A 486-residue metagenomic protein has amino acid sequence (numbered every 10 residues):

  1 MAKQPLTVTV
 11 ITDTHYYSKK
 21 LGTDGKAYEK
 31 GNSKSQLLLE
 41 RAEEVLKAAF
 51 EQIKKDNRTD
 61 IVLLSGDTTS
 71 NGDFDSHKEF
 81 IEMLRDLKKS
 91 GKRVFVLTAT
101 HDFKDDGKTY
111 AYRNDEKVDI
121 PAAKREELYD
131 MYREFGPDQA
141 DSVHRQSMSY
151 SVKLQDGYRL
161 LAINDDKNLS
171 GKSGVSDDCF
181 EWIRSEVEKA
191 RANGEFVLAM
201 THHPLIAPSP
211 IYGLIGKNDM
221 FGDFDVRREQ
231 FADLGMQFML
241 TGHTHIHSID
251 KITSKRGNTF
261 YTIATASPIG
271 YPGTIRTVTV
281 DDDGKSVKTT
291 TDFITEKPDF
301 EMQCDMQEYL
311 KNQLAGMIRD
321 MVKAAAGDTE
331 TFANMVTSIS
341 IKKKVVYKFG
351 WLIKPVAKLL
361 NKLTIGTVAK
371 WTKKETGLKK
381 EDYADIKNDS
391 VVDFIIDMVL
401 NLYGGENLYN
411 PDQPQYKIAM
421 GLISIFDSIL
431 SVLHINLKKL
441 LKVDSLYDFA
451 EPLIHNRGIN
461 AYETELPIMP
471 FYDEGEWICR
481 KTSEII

Functional and structural regions predicted by a protein language model:
M1-F74, S176: N-terminal active-site segment of His-dependent metallophosphoesterases
M1-K3, D299-I486: Non-catalytic terminal accessory segments
M1-T9, K20-L21, S147-A162, A192 (+2 more regions): Beta-strand-turn-beta hairpins that frame and shape the catalytic cleft of phosphate-ester-processing enzymes
P5-K19, G157-N168, L198-M200, Y261-A266 (+1 more regions): Active-site-proximal beta-strand elements of phosphoester/diester hydrolases
D13, G66-D67, A99-T100, H202 (+1 more regions): Active-site glycine-centered loops adjacent to acidic/histidine catalytic or metal-binding residues that shape
V45-A49, V143-Y150, I183-S185, D223-V226: Alpha-helical scaffolding within the catalytic cores of extracellular/periplasmic polymer-degrading hydrolases
K55-I61, R159-L161, S170-Y261, D320-A324 (+8 more regions): His/acidic metal-ligating clusters that form di-metal
F74, E79-W182, R256, T277: Extended active-site neighborhood of metal-dependent phosphoesterases/phosphodiesterases
